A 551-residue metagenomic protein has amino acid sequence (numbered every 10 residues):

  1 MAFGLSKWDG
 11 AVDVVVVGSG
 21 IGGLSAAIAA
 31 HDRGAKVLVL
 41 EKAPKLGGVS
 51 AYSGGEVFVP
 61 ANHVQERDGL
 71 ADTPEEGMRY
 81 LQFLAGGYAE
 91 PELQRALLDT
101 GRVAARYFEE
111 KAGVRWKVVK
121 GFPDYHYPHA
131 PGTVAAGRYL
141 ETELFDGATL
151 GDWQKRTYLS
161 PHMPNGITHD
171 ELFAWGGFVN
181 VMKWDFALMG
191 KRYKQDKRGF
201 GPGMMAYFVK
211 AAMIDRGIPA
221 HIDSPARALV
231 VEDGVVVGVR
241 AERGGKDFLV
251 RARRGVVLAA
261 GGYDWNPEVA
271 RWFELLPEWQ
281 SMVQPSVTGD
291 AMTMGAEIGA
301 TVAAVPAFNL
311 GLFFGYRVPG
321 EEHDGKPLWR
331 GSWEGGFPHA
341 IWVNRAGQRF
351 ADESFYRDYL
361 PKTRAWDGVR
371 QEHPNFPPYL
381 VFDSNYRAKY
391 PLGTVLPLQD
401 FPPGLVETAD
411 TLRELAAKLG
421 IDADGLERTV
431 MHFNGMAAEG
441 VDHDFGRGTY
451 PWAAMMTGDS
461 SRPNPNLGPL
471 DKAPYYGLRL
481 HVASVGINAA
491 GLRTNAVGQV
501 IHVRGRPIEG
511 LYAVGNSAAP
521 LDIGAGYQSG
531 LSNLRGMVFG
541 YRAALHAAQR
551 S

Functional and structural regions predicted by a protein language model:
S6-G22, L38: Beta1/beta-strand and adjacent pyrophosphate-binding region of the FAD-binding site in flavoprotein oxidoreductases
W8-D9, I28-A29, L38-L40, F248-G255 (+2 more regions): C-terminal structured subdomain/cap of oxidoreductase catalytic cores
D32-Y52: Glycine-rich FAD pyrophosphate-binding loop
V59-L97, T149-L159: Glycine-rich active-site loop/strand segments that organize a redox cofactor
L98-G244, G315-Y316, V430, A437-L470: Conserved redox-cofactor binding core of oxidoreductases
G147-G176, M292-M294, I298-G425: An anion/pyrophosphate-binding glycine-rich loop and adjacent beta-alpha core in soluble alpha-beta enzymes
Q195-G199, D215, R243-G320, D367 (+3 more regions): Glycine-rich loop(s) and the adjacent beta-strand/alpha-helix scaffold that form part
A228, V235, G425-L521: A glycine-rich dinucleotide-binding beta-alpha-beta segment and adjacent secondary-structure elements that constitute
